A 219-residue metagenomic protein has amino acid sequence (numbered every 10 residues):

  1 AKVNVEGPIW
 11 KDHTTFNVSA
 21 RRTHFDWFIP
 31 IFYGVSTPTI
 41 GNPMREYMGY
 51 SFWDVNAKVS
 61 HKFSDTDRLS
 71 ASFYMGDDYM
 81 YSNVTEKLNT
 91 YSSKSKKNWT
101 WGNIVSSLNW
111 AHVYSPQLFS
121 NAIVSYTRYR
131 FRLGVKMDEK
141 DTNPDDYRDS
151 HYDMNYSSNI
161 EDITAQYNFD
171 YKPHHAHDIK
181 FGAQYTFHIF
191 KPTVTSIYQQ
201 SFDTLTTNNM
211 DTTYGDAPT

Functional and structural regions predicted by a protein language model:
A1-H24, P38-M80, W101-F119: Transmembrane beta-barrel wall of Gram-negative outer-membrane proteins
V5, W27-I29, F190: Short glycine-/acidic-enriched loop or helix-start segments at secondary-structure transitions that form or flank
D12-T15, H24-N42, R68, F73-S93 (+2 more regions): A subset of solvent-exposed loop/turn segments in beta-rich extracellular surface proteins, enriched in glycine
P43-Y47, S95, Y152-M154: Active-site rim elements
S60-D78, W99-T219: Face-selective signature of the C-terminal outer-membrane beta-barrel domain
